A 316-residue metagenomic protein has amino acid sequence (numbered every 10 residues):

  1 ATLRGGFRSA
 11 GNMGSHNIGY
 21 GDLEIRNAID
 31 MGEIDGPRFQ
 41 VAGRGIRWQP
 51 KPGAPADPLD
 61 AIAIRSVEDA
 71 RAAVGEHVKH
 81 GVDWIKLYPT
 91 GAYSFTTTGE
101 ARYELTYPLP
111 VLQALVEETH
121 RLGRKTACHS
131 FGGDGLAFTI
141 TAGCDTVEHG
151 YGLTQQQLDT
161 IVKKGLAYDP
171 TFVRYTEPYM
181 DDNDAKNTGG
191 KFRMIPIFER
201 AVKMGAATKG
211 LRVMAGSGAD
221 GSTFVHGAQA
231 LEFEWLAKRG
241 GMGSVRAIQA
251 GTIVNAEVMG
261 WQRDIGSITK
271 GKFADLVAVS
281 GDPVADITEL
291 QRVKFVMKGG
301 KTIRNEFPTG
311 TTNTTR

Functional and structural regions predicted by a protein language model:
A1-R124, Q157-D159, K164-D184: Divalent-metal coordination cores built from histidine and acidic residues
G6, F39, G81, I85 (+10 more regions): Divalent metal-coordination and catalytic microenvironments
D35, D145-G152, Y168-P170, V296: Short hydrophobic/aromatic-enriched beta-strand-loop microsegments
G75, Q113, E117, A137-I140 (+4 more regions): Alpha-helical segments flanking ligand/cofactor-binding loops in enzyme cores
D83, A137-Q157, G210-L211, W235-R246: Structural recognition of alpha->loop->beta junctions
R121, I195-P283, T302: His/Asp/Glu-enriched, well-ordered alpha-helical/loop segment that forms or immediately abuts the divalent-metal
T141-T146, V162-Y168, A185-K186, K209-L211 (+1 more regions): Glycine-enriched alpha-helix->loop->beta-strand junction motifs that scaffold or abut catalytic
G150-Q155, F172-T176, K301-T302: Short, acidic/turn-prone active-site loops that include or flank metal/cofactor- and phosphate-binding residues
